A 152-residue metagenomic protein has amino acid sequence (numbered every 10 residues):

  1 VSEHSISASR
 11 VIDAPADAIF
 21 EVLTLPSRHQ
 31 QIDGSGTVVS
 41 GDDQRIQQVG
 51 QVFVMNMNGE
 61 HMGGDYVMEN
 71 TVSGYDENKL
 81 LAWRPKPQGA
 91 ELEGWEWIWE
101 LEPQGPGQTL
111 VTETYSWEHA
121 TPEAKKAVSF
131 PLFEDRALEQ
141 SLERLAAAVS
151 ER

Functional and structural regions predicted by a protein language model:
V1-R45: Hydrophobic ligand-binding cavity/cleft-lining segments
S2-H4, V49, G64, E93 (+1 more regions): Residue-level preference for beta-strand/loop junctions
S5-S7, D65-E69, L92-I98: Short, surface-exposed coil-to-beta transition loops
I12-A14, H61, W117-T121: Beta-strand elements of well-folded, non-transmembrane domains
D13-D17, S73-K79, E100-L110: A short, structured loop/turn motif at beta-sheet edges
Q30, S40-G89, L110, R144-R152: Glycine-rich portal/gate segments that line the openings of hydrophobic small-molecule binding cavities
R84-Q140: Beta-strand/loop substructures that line and gate deep hydrophobic ligand-binding cavities in soluble
